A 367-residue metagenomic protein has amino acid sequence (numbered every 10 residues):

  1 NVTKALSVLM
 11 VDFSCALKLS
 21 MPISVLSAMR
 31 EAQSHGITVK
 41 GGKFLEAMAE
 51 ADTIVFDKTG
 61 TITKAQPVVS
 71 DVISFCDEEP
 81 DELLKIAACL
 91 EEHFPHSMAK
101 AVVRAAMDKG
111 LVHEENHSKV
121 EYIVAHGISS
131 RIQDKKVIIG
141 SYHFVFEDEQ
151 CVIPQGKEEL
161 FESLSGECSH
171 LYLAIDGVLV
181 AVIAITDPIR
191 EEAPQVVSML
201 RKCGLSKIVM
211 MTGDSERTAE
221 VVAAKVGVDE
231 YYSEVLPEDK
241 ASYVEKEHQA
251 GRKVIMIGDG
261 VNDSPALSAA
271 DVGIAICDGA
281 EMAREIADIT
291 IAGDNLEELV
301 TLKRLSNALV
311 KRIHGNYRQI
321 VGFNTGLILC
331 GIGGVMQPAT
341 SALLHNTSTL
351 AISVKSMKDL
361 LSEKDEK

Functional and structural regions predicted by a protein language model:
V2, K40-N262, A266-V272, R304-N307 (+1 more regions): Cytosolic catalytic headpiece
V2-S20, A342-S353: Small-residue-enriched core segments of transmembrane alpha-helices in multipass membrane transport and channel
K4-V8, M21-R30, V68-D71, A101-A106 (+3 more regions): Re-entrant/interfacial helical elements at transmembrane boundaries that shape and gate the permeation pathway
S7, V11, A47-E50, K311-R318 (+1 more regions): Internal alpha-helical transmembrane segments of multi-pass membrane proteins, especially GPCRs
L9, G36, I54-V55, Y231 (+3 more regions): Short, well-ordered beta-strand core segments
S14-P22, P67, S97, P237 (+3 more regions): Proline-centered helix-kink/hinge sites
V25-V39, K43-F44: Short beta-strand-turn/beta-hairpin segments enriched in glycine/proline and small hydrophobics that form edge-strand
E31, F146, G204-L205, V226 (+4 more regions): Membrane-embedded alpha-helical bundles of multi-pass transporters
